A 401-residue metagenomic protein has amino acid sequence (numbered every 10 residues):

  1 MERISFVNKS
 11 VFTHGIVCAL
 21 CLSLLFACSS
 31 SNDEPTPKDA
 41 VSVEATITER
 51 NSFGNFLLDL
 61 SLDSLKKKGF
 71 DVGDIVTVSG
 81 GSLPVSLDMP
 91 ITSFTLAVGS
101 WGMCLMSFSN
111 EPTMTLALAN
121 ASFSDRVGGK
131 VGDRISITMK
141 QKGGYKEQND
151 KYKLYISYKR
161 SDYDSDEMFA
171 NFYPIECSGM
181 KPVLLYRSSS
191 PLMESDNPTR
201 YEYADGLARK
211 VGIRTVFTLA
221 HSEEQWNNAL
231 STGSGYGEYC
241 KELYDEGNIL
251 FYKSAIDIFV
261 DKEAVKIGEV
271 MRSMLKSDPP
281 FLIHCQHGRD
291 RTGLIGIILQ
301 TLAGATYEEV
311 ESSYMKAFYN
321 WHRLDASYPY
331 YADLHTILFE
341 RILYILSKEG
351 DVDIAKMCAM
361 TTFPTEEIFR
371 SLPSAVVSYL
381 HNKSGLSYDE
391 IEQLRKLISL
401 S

Functional and structural regions predicted by a protein language model:
E2-I16: Bacterial N-terminal signal peptides that target proteins for export
C18-C21: Cysteine-centered motifs
L24-A27: C-terminal motif of bacterial Sec signal peptides marking the signal peptidase cleavage site
S30-P35, N120-S122, G128-F281, L294-S401: Cys-dependent protein tyrosine phosphatase-like superfamily
P35-N120, S124-K140: Long, compositionally biased stretches
H284: Residues at the beta-strand->loop junction immediately N-terminal to the Walker
H287, R291-T292: Ser/Thr-glycine-rich phosphate-binding loops at phosphate-binding pockets of nucleotides, nucleotide cofactors
